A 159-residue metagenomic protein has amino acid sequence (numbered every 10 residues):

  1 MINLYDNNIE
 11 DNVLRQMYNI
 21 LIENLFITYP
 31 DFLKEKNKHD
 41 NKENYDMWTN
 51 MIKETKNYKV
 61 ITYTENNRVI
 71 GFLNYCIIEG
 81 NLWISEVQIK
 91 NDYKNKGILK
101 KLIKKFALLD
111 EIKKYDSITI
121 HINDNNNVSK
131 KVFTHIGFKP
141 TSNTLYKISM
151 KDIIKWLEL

Functional and structural regions predicted by a protein language model:
L4-D11, R15-S85, K90, I103: Acetyl-CoA-dependent GNAT
E79-N81, S117, S142-L145: A generic structural signal for beta-strand entry/edge sites
E86-N95, I122-N123: A short, internal acetyl-CoA/4′-phosphopantetheine-binding micro-motif in the GNAT/acyltransferase core
Y93, G97-K105: Conserved acetyl-CoA pyrophosphate-binding loop and the N-cap/start of the following alpha-helix in GNAT-like
K100, D124-S142: Conserved active-site alpha-helix within GNAT-family acetyltransferase domains
D110-I122: Conserved GNAT acetyl-CoA-binding A-motif
K139-L159: Acyl-donor-binding surface of acyltransferase catalytic domains
